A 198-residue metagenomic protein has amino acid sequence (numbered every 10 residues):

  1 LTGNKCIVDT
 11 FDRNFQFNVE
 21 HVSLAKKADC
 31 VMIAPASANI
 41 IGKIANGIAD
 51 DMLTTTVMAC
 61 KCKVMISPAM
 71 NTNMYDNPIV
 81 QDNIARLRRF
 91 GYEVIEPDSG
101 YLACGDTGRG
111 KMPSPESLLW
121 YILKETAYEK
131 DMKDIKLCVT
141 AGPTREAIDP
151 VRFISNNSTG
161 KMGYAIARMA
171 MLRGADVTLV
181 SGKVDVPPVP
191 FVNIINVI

Functional and structural regions predicted by a protein language model:
L1-V64, N71-G160, Y164-I198: A cross-family phosphate/adenosyl-ligand binding-site feature
